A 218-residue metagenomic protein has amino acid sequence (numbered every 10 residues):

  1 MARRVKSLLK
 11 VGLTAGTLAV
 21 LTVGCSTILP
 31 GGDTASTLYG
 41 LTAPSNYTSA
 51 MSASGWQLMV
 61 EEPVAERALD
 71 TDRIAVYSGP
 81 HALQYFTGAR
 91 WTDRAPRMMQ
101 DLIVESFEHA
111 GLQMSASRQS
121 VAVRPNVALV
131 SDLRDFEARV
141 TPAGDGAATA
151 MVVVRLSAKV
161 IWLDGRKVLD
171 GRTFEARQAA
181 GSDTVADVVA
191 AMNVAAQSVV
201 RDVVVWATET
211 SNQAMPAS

Functional and structural regions predicted by a protein language model:
A2-T14: Bacterial N-terminal signal peptides that target proteins for export
L21-G24: C-terminal motif of bacterial Sec signal peptides marking the signal peptidase cleavage site
S26-P96, T210-S218: A structural "domain/chain start" motif
S26-Y39, P44-Y47, A110-K167: Surface-exposed short loop/turn segments
S54-W56, D70-D72, G79, T87 (+4 more regions): Envelope-exposed proteins and targeting segments
L83-R90, D164-V205: Short secondary-structure boundary motifs at beta->alpha junctions and helix caps
V104-L112, V204-N212: Sec-exported extracytoplasmic/periplasmic mature domains
